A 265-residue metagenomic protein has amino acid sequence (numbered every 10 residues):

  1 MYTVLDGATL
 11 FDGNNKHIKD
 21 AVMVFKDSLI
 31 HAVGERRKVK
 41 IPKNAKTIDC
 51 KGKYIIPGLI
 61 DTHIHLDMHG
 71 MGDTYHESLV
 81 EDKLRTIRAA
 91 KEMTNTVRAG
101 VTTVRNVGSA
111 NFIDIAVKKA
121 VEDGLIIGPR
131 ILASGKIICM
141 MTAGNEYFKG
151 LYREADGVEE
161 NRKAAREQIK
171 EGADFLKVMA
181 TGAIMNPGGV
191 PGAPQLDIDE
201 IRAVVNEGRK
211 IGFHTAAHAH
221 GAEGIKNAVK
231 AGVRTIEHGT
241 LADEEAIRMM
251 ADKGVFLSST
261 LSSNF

Functional and structural regions predicted by a protein language model:
M1-V4, L10, N14-I56: Histidine-rich, glycine-flanked metal-binding segment
G7, K53, H63-H65, H218 (+1 more regions): Histidine-centered divalent metal-coordination motifs
N44-Y54, D114-L125, V158-A173, A242-V255: Short amphipathic alpha-helices and their capping/turn segments at secondary-structure boundaries
K53-D123, M141-G144, D199, A231: Metal-associated gating/positioning segment near the N- to mid-region
T74-I87, E146-K163, H214-A216: Active-site mouth loops of central-metabolism enzymes
S78, R88-D114, G128-I137, A173-N186 (+3 more regions): Divalent metal-dependent hydrolysis catalytic cores, especially in the metallo-beta-lactamase
M141, G182-F265: Active-site core of metal-dependent hydrolases
N145-D199: Active-site gating/metal-coordination segments in enzymes
